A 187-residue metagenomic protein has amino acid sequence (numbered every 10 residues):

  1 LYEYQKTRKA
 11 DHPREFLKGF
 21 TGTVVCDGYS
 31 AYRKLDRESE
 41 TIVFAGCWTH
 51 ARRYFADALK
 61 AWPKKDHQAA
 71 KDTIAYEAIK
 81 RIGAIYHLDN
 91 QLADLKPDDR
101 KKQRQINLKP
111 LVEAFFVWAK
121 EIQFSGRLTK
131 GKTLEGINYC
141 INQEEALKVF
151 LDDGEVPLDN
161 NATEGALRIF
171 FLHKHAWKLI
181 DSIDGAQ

Functional and structural regions predicted by a protein language model:
L1-Q187: Catalytic center-proximal scaffold of phosphoryl-transfer enzymes
